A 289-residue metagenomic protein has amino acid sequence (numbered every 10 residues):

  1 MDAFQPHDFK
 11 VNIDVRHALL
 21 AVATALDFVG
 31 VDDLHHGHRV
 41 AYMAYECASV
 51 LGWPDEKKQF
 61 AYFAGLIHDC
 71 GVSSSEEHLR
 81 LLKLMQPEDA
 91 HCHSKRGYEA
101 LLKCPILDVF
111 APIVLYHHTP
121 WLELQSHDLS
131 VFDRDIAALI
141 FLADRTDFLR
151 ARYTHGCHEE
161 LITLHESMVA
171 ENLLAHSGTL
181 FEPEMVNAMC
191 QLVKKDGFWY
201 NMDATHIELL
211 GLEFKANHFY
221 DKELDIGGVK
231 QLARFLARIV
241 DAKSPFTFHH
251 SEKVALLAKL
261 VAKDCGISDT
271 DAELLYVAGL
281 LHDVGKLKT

Functional and structural regions predicted by a protein language model:
M1-A111, T119, S126-F132, A151 (+1 more regions): Acidic/His-rich, divalent-metal-binding segments that scaffold phosphate/diphosphate chemistry
L66-I67, I136, L142, L180 (+1 more regions): Alpha-helical architecture
Y98, V169-P183: Helix-loop-helix
H118-W121, D147-R150, S177: Short, well-ordered alpha-helical segments in soluble proteins
A138-R150: Conserved beta-strand-loop-short alpha-helix elements that form and flank the Mn2+/Mg2+-coordinating active site
R150-A151, C157: Short helix/loop capping segments that flank catalytic or ligand/cofactor-binding pockets
C157-H165: Short, charged, surface-exposed loops that flank catalytic or proteolytic processing sites
